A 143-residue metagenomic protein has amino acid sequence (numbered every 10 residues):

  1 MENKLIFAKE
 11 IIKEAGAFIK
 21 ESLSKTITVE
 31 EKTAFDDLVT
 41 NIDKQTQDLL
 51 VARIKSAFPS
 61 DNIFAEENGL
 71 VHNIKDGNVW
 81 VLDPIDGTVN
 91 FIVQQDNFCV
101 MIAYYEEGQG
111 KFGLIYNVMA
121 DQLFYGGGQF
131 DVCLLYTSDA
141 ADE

Functional and structural regions predicted by a protein language model:
M1-I85: N-terminal subdomain of lithium-sensitive/metallo-dependent phosphomonoesterases centered on the IMPase/IPPase/PAP
I74-V132: DPxDG-like acidic metal-binding loop motif
Y136-A141: Conserved small/polar residues in nucleotide/adenosyl-binding loops
